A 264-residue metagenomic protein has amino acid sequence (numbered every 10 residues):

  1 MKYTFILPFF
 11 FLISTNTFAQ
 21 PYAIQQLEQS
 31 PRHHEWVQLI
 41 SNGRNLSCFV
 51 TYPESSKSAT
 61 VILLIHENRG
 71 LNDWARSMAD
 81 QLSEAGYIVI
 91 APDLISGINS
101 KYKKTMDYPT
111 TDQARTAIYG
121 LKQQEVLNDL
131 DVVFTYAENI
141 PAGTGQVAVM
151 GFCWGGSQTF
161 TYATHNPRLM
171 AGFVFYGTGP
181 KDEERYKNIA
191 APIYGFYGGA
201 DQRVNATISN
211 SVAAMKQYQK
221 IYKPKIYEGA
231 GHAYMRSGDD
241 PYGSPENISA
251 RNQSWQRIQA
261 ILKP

Functional and structural regions predicted by a protein language model:
T4-I13: Sec-dependent N-terminal signal peptides
L27-E28, E35-E138, R236-D239: Serine-hydrolase catalytic machinery in alpha/beta-hydrolase-like enzymes
P141-F152: Alpha/beta-hydrolase fold nucleophile elbow
G151-G155, T159: Gly/Ala-rich beta-loop-alpha elbow adjacent to hydrolase catalytic centers
R168-T178: A conserved short beta-strand
I189, G195-Y197: Short beta-strand/loop motif that positions the catalytic acidic residue of the alpha/beta-hydrolase fold
A200-N205: Acidic catalytic loop of the alpha/beta-hydrolase fold
I221-P264: C-terminal catalytic histidine-bearing segment of alpha/beta-hydrolase fold enzymes
